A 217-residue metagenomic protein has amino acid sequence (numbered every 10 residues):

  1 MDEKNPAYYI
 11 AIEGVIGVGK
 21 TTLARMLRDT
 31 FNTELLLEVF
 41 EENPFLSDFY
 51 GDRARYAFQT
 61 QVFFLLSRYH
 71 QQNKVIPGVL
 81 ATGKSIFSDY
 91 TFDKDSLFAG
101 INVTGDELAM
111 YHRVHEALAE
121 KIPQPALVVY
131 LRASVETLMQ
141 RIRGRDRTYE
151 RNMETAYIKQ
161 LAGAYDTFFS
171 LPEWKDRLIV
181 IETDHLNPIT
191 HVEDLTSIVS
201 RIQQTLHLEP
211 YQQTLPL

Functional and structural regions predicted by a protein language model:
M1-Y8: Extreme N-terminal, non-catalytic leader segments that precede Walker-type/kinase nucleotide-binding cores
I12: Hydrophobic anchor at the beta1->P-loop junction of P-loop NTPases
V15: P-loop (Walker A) phosphate-binding loop of NTP-binding proteins
K20: Conserved lysine of the Walker
R25, D29-S67: Conserved substrate/cofactor phosphate-moiety recognition/catalytic segment in nucleotide-dependent phosphotransferases
Y56, T60-P123: Glycine-rich phosphate-binding loop used to anchor ATP phosphates in small-molecule kinases, encompassing both
D95-A164: A glycine- and Lys/Arg-enriched "phosphate-lid" helix/loop adjacent to the NTP-binding pocket of small-molecule kinases
R143-L217: NTP-dependent small-molecule kinase module
